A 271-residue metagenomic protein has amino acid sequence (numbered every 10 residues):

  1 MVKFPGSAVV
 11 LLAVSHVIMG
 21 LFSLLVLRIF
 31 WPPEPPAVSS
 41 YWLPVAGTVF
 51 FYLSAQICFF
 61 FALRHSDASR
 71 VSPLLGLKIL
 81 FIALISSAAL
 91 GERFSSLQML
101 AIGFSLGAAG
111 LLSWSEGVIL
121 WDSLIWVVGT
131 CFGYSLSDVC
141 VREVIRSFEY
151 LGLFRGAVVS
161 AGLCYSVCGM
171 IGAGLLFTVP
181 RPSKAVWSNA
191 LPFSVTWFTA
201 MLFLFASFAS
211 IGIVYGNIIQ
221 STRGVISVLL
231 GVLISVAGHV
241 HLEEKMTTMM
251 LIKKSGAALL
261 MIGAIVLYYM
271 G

Functional and structural regions predicted by a protein language model:
M1-G271: Polytopic alpha-helical membrane proteins, predominantly small-molecule transporters/carriers
